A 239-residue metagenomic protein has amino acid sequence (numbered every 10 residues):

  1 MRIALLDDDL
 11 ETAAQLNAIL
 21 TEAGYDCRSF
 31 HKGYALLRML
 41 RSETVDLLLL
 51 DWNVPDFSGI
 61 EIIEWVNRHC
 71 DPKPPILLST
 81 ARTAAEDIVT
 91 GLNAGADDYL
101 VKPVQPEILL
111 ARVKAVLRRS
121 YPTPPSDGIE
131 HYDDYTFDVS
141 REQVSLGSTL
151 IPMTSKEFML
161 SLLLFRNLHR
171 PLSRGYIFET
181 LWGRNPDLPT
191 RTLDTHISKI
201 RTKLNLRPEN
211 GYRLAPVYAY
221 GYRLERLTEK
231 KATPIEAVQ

Functional and structural regions predicted by a protein language model:
R2, A115-P171, G175, Y218 (+2 more regions): Short, Lys/Arg-enriched segments at the junction into DNA-binding effector domains of transcriptional regulators
L6, G24-K32, M39: Short hydrophobic/Thr-rich beta-strand motif most characteristic of the beta2 strand and flanking loop of CheY-like
D9-R28: Two-component/phosphorelay signaling modules centered on CheY-like receiver
K32, S58-E61: Acidic catalytic/metal-coordinating carboxylates
E43-L49, V54: Active-site beta3 strand of CheY-like receiver
V54-F57, E86: Hydrophobic residue at a beta-alpha junction that N-caps the helix immediately following a catalytic beta-strand/loop
E64-H69, K73-H131, K203, Q239: Basic, amphipathic DNA-recognition helix from helix-turn-helix-like DNA-binding domains
Q105-R118, P152-L162, D187-R207, P216-R223: DNA-recognition element of transcription regulators
